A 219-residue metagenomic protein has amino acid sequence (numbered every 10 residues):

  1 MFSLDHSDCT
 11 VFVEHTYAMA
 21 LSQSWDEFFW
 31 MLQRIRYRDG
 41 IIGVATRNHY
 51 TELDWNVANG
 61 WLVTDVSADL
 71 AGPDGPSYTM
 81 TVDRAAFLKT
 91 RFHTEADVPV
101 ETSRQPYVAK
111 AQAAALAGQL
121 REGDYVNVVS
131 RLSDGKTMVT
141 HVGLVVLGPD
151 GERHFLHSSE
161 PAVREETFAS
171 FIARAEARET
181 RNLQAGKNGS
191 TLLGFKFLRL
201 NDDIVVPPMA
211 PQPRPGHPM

Functional and structural regions predicted by a protein language model:
M1-Q105, Q119-R121, G151, H157-E160: Acidic/His-rich structured neighborhood in mature extracellular/periplasmic domains
A86, A114, A169-A173: Polar/charged alpha-helical tracts
R104-L116, L132: Short alpha-helix capping/helix-loop boundary micro-motifs
Q119-R131, V139-M219: Low-complexity, Gly/Ser/Thr/Pro-rich intrinsically disordered linker/tail segments
